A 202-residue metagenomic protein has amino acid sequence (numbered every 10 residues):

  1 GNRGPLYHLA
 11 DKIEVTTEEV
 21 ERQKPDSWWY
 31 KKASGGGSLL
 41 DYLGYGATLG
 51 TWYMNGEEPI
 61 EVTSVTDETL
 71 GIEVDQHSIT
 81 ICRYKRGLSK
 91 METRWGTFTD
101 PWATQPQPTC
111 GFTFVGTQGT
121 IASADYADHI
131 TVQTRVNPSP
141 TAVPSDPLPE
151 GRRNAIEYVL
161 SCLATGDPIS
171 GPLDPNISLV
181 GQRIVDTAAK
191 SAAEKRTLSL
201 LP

Functional and structural regions predicted by a protein language model:
G1-L70, K195: Predominantly a Rossmann-like dinucleotide-binding segment in NAD(P)-dependent oxidoreductases
P5-D11, L70-D75, P101-W102, G181-I184: Short, solvent-exposed polar/charged micro-motifs at secondary-structure junctions
E18-S27, T104-F114, S170-D174: Glycine-rich, flexible loop segments associated with nucleotide phosphate handling
W29-K32, S139-P140, C162-D167: Short glycine/proline-rich turn/loop motifs
D41, N154, L173: Residue-level signal for the nucleotide or nucleotide-sugar donor/cofactor binding architecture
A47-T51, I81, I156-L160, L179: Non-transmembrane alpha-helical segments in soluble domains of secreted/periplasmic/extracellular proteins
T66-N154: NAD(P)-dinucleotide binding in Rossmann-like oxidoreductases
E73, K85, Y158-P202: C-terminal helix-rich "cap/oligomerization" subdomain common to oxidoreductases
